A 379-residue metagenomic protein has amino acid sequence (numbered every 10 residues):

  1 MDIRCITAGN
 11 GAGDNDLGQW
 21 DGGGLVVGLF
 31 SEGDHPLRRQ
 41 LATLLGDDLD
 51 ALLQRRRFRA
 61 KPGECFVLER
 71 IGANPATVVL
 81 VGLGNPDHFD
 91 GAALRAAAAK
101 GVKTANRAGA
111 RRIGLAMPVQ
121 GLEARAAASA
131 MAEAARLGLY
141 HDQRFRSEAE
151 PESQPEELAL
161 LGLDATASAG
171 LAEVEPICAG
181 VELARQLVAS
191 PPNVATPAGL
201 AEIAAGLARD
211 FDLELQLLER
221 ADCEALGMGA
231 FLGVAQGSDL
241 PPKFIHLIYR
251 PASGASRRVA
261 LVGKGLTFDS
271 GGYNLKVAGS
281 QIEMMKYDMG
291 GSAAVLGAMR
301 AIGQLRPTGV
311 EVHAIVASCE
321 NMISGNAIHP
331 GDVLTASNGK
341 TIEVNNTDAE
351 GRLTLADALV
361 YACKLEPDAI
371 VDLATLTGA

Functional and structural regions predicted by a protein language model:
M1-D2, R57-R59, G63, A201-A379: A generic structural signal for tightly packed, nonpolar segments enriched in small/aliphatic residues
M1-R258: Glycine-/small-residue-enriched capping loops at alpha/beta junctions
